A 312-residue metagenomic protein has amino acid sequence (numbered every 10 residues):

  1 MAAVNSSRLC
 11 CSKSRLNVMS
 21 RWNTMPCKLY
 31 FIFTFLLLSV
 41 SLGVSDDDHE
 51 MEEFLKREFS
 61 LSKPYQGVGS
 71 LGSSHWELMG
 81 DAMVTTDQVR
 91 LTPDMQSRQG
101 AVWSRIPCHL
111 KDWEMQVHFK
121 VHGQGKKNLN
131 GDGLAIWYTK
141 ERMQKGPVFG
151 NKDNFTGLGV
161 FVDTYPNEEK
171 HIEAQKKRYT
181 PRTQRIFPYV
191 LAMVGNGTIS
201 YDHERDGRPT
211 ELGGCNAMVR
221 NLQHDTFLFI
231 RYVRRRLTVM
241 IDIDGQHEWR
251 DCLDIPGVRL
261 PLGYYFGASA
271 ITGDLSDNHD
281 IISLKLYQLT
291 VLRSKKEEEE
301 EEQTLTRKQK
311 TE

Functional and structural regions predicted by a protein language model:
M1-M25: N-terminal secretory signal peptides that target proteins for export/translocation
V4, W22-E312: Polar, low-complexity loop segments and adjacent catalytic/binding residues used for recognizing and processing sugar
